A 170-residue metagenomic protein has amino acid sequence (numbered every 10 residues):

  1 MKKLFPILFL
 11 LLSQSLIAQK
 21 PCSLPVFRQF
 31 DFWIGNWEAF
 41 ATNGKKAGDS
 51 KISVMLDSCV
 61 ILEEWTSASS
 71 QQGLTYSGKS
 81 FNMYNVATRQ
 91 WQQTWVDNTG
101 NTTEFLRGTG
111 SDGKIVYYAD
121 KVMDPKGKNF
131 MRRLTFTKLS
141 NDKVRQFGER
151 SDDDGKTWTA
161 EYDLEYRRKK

Functional and structural regions predicted by a protein language model:
M1-P21: Bacterial Sec-dependent N-terminal signal peptides
A18-K170: Hydrophobic small-molecule pocket/channel-lining residues, especially in calycin-type beta-barrels
